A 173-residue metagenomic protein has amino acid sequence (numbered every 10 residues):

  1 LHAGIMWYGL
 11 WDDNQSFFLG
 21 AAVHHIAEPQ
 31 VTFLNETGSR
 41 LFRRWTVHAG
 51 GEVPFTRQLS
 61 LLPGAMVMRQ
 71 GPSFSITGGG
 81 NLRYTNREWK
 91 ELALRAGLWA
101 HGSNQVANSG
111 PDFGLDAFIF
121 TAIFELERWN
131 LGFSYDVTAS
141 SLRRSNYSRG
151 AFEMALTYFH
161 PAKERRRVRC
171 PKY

Functional and structural regions predicted by a protein language model:
L1-G50, P54, A162-E164, P171-Y173: Outer-membrane pore/translocation modules
S39-Y173: Outer membrane beta-barrel transmembrane domains
